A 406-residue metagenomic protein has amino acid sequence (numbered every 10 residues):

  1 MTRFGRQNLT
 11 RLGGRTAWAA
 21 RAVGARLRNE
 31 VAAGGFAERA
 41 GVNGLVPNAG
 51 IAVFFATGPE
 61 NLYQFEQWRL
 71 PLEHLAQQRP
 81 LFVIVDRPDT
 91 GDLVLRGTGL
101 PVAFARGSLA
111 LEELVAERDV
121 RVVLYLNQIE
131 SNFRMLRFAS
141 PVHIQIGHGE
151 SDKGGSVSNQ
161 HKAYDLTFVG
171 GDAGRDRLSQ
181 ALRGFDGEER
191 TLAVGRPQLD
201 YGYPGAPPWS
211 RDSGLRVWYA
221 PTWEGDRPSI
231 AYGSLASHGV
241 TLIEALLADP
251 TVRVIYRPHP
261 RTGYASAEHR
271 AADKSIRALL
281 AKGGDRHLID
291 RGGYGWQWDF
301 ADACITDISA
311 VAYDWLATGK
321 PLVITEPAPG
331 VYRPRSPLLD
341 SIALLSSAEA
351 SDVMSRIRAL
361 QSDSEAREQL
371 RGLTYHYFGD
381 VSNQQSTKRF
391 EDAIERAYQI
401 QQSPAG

Functional and structural regions predicted by a protein language model:
T2-E113, I400-G406: N-terminal pre-catalytic "stem/leader" segment of glycosyltransferase-like enzymes
T10-A37, A163-S237: A nucleotide-sugar donor-handling region in carbohydrate enzymes
A56-L62, E66-Y201: Active-site and donor-binding regions of nucleotide-sugar-utilizing enzymes
E60-L75, R79, L199-S275, G379-K388 (+1 more regions): Conserved catalytic-core segment of nucleotide-activated headgroup transferases in glycan assembly
I144-Q145, R291-R333: A donor-sugar binding/catalytic signature common to diverse glycosyltransferases and related nucleotide-sugar
R270-D290: Nucleotide-activated donor-binding/catalytic signature segment of Leloir-type glycosyltransferases, i.e., the conserved
S336-R356: Change "using UDP/GDP/dTDP sugars" to "using nucleotide sugars
S351-S355, L360-G406: C-terminal amphipathic helix plus adjacent low-complexity, charged tail appended to glycosyltransferase catalytic
